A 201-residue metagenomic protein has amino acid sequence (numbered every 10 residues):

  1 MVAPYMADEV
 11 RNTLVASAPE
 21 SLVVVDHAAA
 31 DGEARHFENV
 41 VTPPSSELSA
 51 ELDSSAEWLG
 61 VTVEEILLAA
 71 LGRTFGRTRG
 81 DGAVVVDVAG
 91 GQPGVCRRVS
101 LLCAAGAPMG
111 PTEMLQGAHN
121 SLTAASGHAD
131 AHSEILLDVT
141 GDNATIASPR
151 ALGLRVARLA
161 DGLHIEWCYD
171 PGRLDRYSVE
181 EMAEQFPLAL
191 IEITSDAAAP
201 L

Functional and structural regions predicted by a protein language model:
M1, E38-N39, P44-E57, V61 (+4 more regions): Acyl-thioester-dependent acyl-group transfer interface
M1-F37: Short amphipathic alpha-helices and their capping loops
E9-S21, A125-S126, S178-L201: A short N-terminal helical cap/helix-turn-helix that marks the beginning of AMP-binding/adenylate-forming
E64: Glycine-rich acyl-CoA binding loop
R73-T78, A189-E192: Active-site catalytic microenvironments for nucleophilic, acid-base chemistry
